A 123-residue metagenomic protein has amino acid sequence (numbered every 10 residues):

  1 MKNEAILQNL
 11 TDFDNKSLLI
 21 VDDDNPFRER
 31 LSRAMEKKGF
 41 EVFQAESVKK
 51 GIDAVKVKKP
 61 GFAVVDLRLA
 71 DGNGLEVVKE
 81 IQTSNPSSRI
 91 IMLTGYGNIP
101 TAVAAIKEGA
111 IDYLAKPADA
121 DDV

Functional and structural regions predicted by a protein language model:
M1-L19: Non-catalytic signal-transmission and effector/linker regions of two-component phosphorelay proteins
D22, D66, T94: Active-site residues of response regulator receiver
R28, A70, T94, N98: The feature encodes the CheY-like receiver
G39-V48, A54: Short hydrophobic/Thr-rich beta-strand motif most characteristic of the beta2 strand and flanking loop of CheY-like
S47, N73-E76, T94: Acidic catalytic/metal-coordinating carboxylates
D53, R68, L75-S87, A104: Short amphipathic alpha-helix used as the core "switch/output" element in two-component signaling
K58-V64, L69, I91: Active-site beta3 strand of CheY-like receiver
